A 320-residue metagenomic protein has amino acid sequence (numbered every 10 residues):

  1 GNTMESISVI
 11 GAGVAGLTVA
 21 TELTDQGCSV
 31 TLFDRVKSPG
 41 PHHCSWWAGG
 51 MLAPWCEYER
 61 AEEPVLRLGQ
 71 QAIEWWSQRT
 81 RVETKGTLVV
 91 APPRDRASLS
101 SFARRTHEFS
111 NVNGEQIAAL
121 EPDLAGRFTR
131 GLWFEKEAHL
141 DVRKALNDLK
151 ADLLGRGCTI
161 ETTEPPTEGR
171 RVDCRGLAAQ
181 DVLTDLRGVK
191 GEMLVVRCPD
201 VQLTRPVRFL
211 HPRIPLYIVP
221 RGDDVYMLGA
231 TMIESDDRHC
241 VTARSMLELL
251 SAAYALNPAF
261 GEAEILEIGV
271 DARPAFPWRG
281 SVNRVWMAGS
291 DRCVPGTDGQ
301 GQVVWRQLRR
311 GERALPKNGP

Functional and structural regions predicted by a protein language model:
E5-T31: N-terminal Rossmann-like FAD-binding beta1-loop-alpha1 element of flavoenzymes
I10, T167-L177, R309: Short hydrophobic core segments
D25-C44: Glycine-rich FAD pyrophosphate-binding loop
G49-L120: Dinucleotide-binding Rossmann-like beta1-alpha1 core, especially the glycine-rich loop that anchors the ADP
R60-Q71, V90, D95, L132-D148 (+2 more regions): Short beta-strand to alpha-helix junction loop
G131-P166, C174: Helical element adjacent to the flavin cofactor pocket in flavoenzyme catalytic cores
R170-S251, A255-E264: Flavin-dependent oxidoreductases
E264-P320: C-terminal catalytic lobe of FAD-dependent flavoproteins
